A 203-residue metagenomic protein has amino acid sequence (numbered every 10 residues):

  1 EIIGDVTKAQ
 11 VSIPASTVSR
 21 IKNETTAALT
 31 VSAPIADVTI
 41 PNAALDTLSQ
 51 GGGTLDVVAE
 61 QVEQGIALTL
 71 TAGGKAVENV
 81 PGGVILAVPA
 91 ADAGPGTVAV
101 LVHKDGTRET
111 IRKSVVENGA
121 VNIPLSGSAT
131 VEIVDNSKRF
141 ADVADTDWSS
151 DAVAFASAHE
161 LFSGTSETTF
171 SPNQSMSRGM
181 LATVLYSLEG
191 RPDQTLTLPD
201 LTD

Functional and structural regions predicted by a protein language model:
E1-K104: Proteolytic processing hotspots in large secreted/extracellular or virion-associated proteins and select intracellular
K104, R108-T110: Short, compositionally stereotyped local motifs that mark structural "simplifiers"
T110-V115, P124-D151, A158-D203: Feature responds to low-complexity, polar/acidic, surface-exposed segments characteristic of secreted/exported proteins
G119-V121: Short strand-edge motifs at loop-to-beta-strand transitions and within beta-strands of extracellular beta-rich domains
